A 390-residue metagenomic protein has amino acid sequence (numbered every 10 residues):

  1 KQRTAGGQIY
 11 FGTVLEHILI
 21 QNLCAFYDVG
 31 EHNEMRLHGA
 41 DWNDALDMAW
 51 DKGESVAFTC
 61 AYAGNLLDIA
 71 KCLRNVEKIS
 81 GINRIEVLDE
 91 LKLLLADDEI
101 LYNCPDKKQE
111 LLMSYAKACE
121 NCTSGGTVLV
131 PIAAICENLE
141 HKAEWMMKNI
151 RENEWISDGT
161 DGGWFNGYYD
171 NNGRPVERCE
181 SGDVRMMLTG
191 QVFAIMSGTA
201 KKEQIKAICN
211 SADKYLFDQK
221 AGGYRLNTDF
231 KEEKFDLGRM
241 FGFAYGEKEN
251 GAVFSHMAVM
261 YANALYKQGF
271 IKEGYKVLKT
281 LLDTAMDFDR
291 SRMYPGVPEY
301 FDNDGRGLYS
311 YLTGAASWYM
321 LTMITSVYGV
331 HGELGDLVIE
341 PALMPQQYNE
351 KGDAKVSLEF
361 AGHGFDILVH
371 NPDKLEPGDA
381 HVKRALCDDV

Functional and structural regions predicted by a protein language model:
K1-V390: Acidic, mature catalytic/reactive cores of soluble proteins
